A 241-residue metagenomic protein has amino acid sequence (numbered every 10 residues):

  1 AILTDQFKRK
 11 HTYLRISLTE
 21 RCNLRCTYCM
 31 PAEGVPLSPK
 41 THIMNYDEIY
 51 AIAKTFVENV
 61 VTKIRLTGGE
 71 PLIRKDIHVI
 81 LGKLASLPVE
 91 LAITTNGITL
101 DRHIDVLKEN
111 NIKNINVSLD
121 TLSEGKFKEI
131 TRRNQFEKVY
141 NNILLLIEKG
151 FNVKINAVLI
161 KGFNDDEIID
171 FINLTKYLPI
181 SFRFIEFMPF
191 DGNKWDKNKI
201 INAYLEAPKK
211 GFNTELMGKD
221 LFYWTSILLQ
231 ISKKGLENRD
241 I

Functional and structural regions predicted by a protein language model:
A1-R15, R25-T27, E58, K234-R239: N-terminal [4Fe-4S]-dependent radical SAM core
F7-Y46: Canonical Radical SAM [4Fe-4S] cluster-binding loop centered on the CxxxCxxC motif and its immediate flanking residues
E33-V35, E70-L72, I98, L221: Short active-site-proximal "capping" loops at secondary-structure junctions
G34, G69, D120, F187: Flexible loop residues that form catalytic and substrate-binding hotspots at small-molecule/glycan-binding clefts
G34-P39, S123-I130, D191-W195: A short acidic, helix-capping loop that chelates divalent metal ions and anchors anionic groups
I43, R133, K197-I201: Short, conserved loop/turn and helix-capping segments at secondary-structure boundaries that abut family-defining
Y46-L66, I73-N173, Y177-L178, R183: Radical SAM/AdoMet-radical enzyme domain recognition
I168, L174-Y177, S181-I241: A C-terminal junction/extension of Radical SAM enzymes
